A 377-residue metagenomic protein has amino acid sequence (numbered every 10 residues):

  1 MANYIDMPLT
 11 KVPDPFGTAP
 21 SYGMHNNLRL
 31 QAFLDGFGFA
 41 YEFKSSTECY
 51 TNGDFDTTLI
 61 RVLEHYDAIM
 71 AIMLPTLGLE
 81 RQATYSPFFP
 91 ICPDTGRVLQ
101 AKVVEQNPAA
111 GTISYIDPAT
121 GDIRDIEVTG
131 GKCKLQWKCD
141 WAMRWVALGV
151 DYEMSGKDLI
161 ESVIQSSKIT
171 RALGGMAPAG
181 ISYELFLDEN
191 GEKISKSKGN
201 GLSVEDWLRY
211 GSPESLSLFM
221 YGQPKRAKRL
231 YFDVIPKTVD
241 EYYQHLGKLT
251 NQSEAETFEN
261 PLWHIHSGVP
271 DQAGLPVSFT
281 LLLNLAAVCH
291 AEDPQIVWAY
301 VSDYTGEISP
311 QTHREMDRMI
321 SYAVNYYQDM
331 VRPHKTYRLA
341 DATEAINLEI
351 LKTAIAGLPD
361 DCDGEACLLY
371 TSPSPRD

Functional and structural regions predicted by a protein language model:
M1-M70, S166-S167, L173: N-terminal Rossmann-like or analogous alpha/beta NTP/dinucleotide-binding catalytic cores that position adenine
T76-P87: Short, flexible, mixed-charge glycine/proline-rich loop motifs that serve as phosphate/nucleic-acid-contacting
Y85-F88, G111-I113: Short metal-coordination and nucleic-acid-contact micro-motifs, chiefly zinc-binding Cys/His arrays
C92, D117: Short cysteine-rich clusters marking metal-coordination/redox-active sites
G96: Cys/His-coordinated zinc-binding microdomains
K102-E105: Short Cys/His-rich "knuckle" micro-motifs
D158, V163, E184-V331: Catalytic adenosine-cofactor/nucleotide-binding cores of aminoacyl-tRNA synthetases and other
Y370-P375: Conserved small/polar residues in nucleotide/adenosyl-binding loops
